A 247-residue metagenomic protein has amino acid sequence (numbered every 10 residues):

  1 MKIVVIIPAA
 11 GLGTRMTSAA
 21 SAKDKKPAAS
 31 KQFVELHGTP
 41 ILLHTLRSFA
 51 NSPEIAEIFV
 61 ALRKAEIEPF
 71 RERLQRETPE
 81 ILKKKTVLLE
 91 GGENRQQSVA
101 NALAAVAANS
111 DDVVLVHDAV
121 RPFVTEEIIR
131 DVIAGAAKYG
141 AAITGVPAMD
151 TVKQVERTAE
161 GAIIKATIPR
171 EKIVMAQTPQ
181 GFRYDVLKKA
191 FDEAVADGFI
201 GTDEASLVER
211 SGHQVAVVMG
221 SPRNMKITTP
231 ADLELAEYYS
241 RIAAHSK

Functional and structural regions predicted by a protein language model:
M1-I67: N-terminal glycine-rich phosphate-binding loop and ensuing alpha1 helix
M1-V4, A10, R47-S48, D111 (+4 more regions): SAM-dependent methyltransferases
I3, K85-V87, I173: Short, conserved active-site loop motifs that form the nucleotide-linked donor/cofactor pocket
I7, L42, A102, H117-D118 (+3 more regions): Residue-level signal for inorganic ion chemistry
L43-D111: Conserved N-terminal catalytic core of the sugar/cofactor nucleotidyltransferase
V113-L115: Short aromatic/hydrophobic "clamp" motif used to bind/position activated sugar donors
F123-V218, K247: Conserved core of the sugar-phosphate nucleotidyltransferase
V215-M219, M225-T228: Conserved active-site beta-strand element of glycosyltransferases/polysaccharide synthases
